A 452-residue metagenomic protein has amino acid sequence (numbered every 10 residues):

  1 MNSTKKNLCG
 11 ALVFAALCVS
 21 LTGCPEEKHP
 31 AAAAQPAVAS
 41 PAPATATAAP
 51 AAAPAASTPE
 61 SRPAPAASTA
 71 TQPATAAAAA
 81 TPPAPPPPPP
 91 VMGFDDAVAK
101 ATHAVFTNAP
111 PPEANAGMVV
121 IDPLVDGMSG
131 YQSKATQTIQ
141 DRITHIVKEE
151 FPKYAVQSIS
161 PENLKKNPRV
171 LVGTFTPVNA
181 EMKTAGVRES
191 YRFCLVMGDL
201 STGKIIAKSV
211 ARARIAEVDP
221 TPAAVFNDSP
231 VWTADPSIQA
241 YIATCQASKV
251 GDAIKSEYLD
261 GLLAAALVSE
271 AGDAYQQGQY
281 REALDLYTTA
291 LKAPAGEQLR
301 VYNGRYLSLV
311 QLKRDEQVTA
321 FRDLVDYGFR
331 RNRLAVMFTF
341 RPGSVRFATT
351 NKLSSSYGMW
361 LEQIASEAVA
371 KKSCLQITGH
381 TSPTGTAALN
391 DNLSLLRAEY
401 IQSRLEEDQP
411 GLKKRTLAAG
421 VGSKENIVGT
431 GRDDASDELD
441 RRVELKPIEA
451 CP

Functional and structural regions predicted by a protein language model:
L21-T71, A79-N115, D199-K292, E297: C-terminal/domain-edge helix-coil "capping" segments
P82-D96, F329-Q363, S382-A388: Short, solvent-exposed beta-strand/turn patches at coil↔beta or beta↔helix junctions that act as interaction loops
F94-E113, V345-T378, E406-E407, L445-P452: Periplasmic peptidoglycan-binding/anchoring modules of Gram-negative envelope and division proteins
A104-V105, M118-L124, E149, Y154-G198 (+1 more regions): A short, hydrophobic beta-strand-centered structural micro-motif
G130-Q137, I143-H145, T350-K352, H380-P452: Periplasmic OmpA-like peptidoglycan-binding domain that tethers envelope proteins to the cell wall
A271, R305-Y306: Conserved small-residue packing positions in alpha-helical repeats and bundles
A283, Q317-V318: Single-residue signature of alpha-solenoid repeat helices
T288, R322-D323: Alpha-solenoid helical repeat scaffolds
